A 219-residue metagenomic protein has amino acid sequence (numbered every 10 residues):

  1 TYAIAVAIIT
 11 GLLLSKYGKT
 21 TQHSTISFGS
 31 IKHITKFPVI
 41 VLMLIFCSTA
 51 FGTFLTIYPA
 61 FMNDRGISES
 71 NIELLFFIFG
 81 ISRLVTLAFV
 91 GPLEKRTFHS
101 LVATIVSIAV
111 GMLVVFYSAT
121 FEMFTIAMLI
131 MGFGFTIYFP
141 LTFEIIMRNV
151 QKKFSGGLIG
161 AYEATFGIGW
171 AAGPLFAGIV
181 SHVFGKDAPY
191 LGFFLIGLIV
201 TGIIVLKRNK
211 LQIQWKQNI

Functional and structural regions predicted by a protein language model:
Y2-Q22, I203-R208: C-terminal membrane-cytosol helix-exit motif in multi-pass small-molecule transporters
L14-L42: Juxtamembrane intracellular "pre-TM" segments in multi-pass secondary transporters
F37-L44, S48-R65, E69-I72: Helix-loop boundary and gating motifs at the non-cytosolic
M62-N63, L93-E94, I179-G185: Interfacial helix-cap and linker-helix signal at transmembrane-aqueous boundaries of multi-pass secondary transporters
V85-F98, S181: Helix-to-loop junctions at the C-terminal end of transmembrane segments in multipass secondary transporters
H99-V114: Structural signature of the two symmetry-related core transmembrane helices
I137-V150: Intracellular juxtamembrane helix-capping segments at the cytosolic ends of symmetry-related transmembrane helices
K153-F184: A late C-terminal transmembrane helix in Major Facilitator Superfamily
